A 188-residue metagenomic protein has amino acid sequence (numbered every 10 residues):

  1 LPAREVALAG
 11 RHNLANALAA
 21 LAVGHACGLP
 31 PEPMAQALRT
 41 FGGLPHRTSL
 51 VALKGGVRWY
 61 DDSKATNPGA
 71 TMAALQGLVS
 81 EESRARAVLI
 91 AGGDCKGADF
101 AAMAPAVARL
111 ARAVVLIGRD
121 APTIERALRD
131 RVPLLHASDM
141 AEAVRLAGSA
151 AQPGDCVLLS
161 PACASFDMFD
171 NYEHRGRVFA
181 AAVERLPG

Functional and structural regions predicted by a protein language model:
P2-L110, R126: Nucleotide phosphate-binding/pyrophosphate-handling subdomain across enzymes that bind or process nucleotide phosphates
A22, F169-Y172: Short, solvent-exposed loop/turn segments at secondary-structure boundaries
R58-W59, S165-M168: A short acidic, helix-capping loop that chelates divalent metal ions and anchors anionic groups
R86, L158-A162: Short beta-strands and strand-loop turn motifs
F100-D155: C-terminal helical cap/extension that packs against the catalytic core of soluble nucleotide-cofactor enzymes
A180-G188: Short, flexible loop segments at boundaries between secondary-structure elements
